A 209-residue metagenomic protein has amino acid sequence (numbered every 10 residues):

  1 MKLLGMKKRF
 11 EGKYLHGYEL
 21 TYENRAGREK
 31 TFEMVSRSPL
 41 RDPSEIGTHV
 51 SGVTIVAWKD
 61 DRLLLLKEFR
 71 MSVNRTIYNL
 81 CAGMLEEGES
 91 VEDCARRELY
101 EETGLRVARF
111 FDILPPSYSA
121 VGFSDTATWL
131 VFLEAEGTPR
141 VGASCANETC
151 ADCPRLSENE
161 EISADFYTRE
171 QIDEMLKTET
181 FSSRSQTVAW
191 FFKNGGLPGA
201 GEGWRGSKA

Functional and structural regions predicted by a protein language model:
M1-F10: Short amphipathic beta-strand and strand-loop transition segments with alternating hydrophobic
F10-T54: Acidic, metal-coordinating catalytic segment for phosphate/diphosphate chemistry, firing primarily on the Nudix
E11-K13, E29, E179-T187: Short glycine/proline-enriched turn or capping motifs at secondary-structure junctions
G12, S72, A120-F123: Short glycine/serine/proline-enriched coil/turn segments at secondary-structure junctions
V35, K67, C81, F132: Residue-level detector of conserved, well-ordered beta-strand and adjacent loop positions that form binding/recognition
L40-L80: N-terminal strand-loop-strand
D42, H49-T54, K59, G83-S185 (+1 more regions): Unchanged
R184-A209: Short, amphipathic C-terminal "tail helix"
